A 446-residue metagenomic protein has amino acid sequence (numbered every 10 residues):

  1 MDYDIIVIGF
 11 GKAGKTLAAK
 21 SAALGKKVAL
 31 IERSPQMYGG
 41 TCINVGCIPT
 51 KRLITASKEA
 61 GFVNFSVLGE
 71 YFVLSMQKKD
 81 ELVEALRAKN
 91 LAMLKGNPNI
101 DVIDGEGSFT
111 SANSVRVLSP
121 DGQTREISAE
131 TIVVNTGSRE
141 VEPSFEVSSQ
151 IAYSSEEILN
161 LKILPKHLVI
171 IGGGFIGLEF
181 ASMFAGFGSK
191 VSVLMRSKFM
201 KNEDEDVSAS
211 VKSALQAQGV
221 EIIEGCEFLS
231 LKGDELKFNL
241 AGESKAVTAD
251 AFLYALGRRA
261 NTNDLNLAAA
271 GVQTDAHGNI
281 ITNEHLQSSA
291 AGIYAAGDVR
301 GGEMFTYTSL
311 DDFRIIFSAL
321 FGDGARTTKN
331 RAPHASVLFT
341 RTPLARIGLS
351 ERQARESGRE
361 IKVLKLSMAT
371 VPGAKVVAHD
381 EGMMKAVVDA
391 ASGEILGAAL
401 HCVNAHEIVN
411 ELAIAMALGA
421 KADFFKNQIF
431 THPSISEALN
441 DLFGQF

Functional and structural regions predicted by a protein language model:
D2-Y3, K20-K26, E32-L164, M195-K201 (+4 more regions): Glycine-rich flavin
I8-Q36, G40-T41, I48, R52-L53 (+4 more regions): Flexible, glycine-rich terminal cap/loop adjacent to redox cofactors in electron-transfer oxidoreductases
G9-K12, I171-G174, D298: Glycine-rich Rossmann-fold phosphate-binding loop(s) that bind the pyrophosphate of adenine dinucleotide cofactors
G14, G174-G177, S309: Catalytic nucleophile loop
C47, V134-K190, L194, A268-A270 (+2 more regions): Glycine-rich dinucleotide-binding loop and its adjacent helix/turn
D101-D104, S108-S119, F187-E284, E356: A Rossmann-like FAD-binding core segment of flavoenzymes
Q150-L164, A246-D323: FAD-site-proximal beta/loop scaffold in flavoenzymes
